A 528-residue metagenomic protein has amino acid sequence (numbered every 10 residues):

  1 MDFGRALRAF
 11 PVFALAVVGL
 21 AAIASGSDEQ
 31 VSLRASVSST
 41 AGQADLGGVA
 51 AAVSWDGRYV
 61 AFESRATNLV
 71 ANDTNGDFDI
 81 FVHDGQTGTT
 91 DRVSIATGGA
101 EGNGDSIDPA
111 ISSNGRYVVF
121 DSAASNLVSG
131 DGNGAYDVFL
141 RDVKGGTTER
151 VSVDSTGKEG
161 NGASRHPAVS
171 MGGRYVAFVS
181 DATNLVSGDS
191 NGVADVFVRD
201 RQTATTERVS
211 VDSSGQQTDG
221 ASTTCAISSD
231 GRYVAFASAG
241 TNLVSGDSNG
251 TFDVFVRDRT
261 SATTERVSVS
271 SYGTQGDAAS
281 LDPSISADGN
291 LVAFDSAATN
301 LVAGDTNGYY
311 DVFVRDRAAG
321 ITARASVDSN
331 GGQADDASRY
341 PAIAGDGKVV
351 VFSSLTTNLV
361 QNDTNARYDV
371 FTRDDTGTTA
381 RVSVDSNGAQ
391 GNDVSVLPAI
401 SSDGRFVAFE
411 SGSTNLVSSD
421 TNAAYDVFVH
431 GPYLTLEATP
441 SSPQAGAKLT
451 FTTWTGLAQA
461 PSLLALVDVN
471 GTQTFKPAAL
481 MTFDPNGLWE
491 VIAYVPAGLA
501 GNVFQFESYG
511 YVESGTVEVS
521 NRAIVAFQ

Functional and structural regions predicted by a protein language model:
M1, S32-V37, Q459-L464: Generic low-polarity alpha-helical segments
D2-V12: Bacterial N-terminal signal peptides that target proteins for export
A9, I107, R165, L281 (+8 more regions): Selective for proline/serine-rich intrinsically disordered segments in cytosolic/nuclear regulatory regions
F10-A21: Bacterial N-terminal signal peptides
F13, A35, A493-A497: General secondary-structure propensity
S25-Y433: Conserved "turn/edge" positions that cap or connect secondary-structure elements within repeat/scaffolded domains
Y433-Q528: Residue-level hotspots within well-ordered secondary structure
